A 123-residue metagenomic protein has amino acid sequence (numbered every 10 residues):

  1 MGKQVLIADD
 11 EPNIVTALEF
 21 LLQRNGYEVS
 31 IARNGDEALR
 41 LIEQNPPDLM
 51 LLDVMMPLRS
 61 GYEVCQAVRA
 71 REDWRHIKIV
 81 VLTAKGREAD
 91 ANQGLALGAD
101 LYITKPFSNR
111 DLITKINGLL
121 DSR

Functional and structural regions predicted by a protein language model:
P12-S30, L119: Two-component/phosphorelay signaling modules centered on CheY-like receiver
I31-L49: Acidic, metal-coordinating helix/loop segments flanking the phosphotransfer/catalytic sites of two-component signaling
M56: Receiver (REC) domain active-site loop signature in two-component systems and cognate sites in sensor histidine kinases
R71, K85-G86: Short, conserved "switch-loop" micro-motifs in signal-transduction and mechanochemical regulators
F107-N117: C-terminal output helix
